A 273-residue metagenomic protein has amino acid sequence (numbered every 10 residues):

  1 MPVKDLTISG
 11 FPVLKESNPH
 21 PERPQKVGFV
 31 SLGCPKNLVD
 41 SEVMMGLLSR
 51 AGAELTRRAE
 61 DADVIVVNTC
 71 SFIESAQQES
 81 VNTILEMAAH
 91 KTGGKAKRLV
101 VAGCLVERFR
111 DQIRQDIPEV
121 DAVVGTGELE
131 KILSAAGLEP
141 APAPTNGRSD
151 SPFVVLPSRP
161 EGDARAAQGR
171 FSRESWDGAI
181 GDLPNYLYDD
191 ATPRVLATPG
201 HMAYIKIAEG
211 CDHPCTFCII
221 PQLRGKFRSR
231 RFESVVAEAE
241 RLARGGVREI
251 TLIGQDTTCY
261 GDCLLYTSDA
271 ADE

Functional and structural regions predicted by a protein language model:
M1-G261: Proteins enriched for Cys/Gly/acidic motifs involved in redox and nucleic-acid/cofactor modification
G137, D272-E273: Residue-level marker of positions within ordered structural domains that often coincide with functionally constrained
Y266-A271: Conserved small/polar residues in nucleotide/adenosyl-binding loops
